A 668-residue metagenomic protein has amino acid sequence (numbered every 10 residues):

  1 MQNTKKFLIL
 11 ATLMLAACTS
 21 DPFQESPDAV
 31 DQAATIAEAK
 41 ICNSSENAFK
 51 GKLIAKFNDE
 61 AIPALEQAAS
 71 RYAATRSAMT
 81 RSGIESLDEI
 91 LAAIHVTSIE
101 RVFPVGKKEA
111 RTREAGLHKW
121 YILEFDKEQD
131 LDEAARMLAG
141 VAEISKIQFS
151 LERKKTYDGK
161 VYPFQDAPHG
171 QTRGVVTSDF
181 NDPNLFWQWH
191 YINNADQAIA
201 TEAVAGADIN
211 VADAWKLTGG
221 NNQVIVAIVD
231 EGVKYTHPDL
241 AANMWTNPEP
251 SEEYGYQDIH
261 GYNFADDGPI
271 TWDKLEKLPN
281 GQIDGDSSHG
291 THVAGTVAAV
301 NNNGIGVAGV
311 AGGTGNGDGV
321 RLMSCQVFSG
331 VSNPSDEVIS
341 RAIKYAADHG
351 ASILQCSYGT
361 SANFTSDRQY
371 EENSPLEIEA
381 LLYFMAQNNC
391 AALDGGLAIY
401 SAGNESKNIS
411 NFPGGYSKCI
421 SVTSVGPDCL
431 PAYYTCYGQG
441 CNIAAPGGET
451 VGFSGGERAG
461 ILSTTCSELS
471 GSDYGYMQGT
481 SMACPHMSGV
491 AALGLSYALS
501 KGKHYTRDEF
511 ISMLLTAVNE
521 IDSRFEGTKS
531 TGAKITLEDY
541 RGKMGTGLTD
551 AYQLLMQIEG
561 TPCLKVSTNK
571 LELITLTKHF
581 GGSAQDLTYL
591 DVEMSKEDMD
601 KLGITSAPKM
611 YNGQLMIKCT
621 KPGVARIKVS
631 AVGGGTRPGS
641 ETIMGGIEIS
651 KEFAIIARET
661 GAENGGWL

Functional and structural regions predicted by a protein language model:
T19-H190, W215: Primarily auto-inhibitory N-terminal propeptides
Q165-S324, F328-S329, P334, V338-S374 (+3 more regions): Active-site core segment of subtilase-fold serine proteases
V293, A351-T465, L515-V518: Catalytic-core segments of hydrolase enzymes
A294-V297, M323-F328, K344, S352 (+3 more regions): Hydrolase catalytic cores
H349-Y358, S366, G395-G396, C419 (+3 more regions): C-terminal subdomain of the subtilisin-like protease fold in secreted/lumenal serine endopeptidases
L571, G581-Q614, P622: Surface-exposed or secretory-pathway low-complexity segments enriched in glycine-proline and Ser/Thr/acidic residues
L615, K621-E641, F653: A short beta-strand micro-motif common to beta-rich folds, especially ectodomain repeats
R637-E663: C-terminal edge beta-strand
